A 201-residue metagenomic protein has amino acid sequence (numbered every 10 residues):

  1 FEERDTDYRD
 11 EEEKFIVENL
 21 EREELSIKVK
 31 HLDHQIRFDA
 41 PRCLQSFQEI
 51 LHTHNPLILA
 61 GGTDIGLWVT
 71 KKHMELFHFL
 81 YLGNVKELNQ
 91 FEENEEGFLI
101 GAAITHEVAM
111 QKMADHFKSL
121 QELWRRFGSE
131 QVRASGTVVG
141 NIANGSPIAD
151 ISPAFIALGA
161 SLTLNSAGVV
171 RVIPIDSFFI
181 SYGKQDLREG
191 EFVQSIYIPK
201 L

Functional and structural regions predicted by a protein language model:
F1-L201: C-terminal structural segment of proteins
